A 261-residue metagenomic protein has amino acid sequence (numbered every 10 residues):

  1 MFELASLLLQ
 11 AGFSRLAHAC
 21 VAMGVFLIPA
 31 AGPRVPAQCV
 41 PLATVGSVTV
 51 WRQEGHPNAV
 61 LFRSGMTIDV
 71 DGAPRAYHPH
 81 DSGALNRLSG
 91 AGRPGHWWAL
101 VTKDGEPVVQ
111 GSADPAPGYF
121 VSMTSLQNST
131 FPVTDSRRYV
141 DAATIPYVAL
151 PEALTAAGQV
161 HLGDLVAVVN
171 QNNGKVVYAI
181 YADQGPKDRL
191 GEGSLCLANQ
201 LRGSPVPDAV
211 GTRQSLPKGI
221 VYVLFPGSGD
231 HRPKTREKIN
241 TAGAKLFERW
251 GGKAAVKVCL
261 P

Functional and structural regions predicted by a protein language model:
M1-F13: N-terminal secretory signal peptides that target proteins for export/translocation
H18-I28: Bacterial N-terminal signal peptides
V35-V177, D188, Q200-A209, S215-K218 (+1 more regions): Cell wall/extracellular polymer interaction/catalysis modules
K187-L197: Short, solvent-exposed secondary-structure boundary/capping segments
